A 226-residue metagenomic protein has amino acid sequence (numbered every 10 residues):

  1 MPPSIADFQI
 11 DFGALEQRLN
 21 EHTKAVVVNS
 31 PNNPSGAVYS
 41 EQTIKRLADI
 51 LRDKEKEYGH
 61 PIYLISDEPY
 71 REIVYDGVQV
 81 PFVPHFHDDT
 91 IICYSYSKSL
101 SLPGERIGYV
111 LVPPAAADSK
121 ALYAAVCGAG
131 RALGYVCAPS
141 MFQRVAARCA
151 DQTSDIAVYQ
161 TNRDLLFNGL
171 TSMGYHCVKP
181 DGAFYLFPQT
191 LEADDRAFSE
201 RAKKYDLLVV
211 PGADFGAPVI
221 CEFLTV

Functional and structural regions predicted by a protein language model:
M1-V226: PLP-dependent class I/II
